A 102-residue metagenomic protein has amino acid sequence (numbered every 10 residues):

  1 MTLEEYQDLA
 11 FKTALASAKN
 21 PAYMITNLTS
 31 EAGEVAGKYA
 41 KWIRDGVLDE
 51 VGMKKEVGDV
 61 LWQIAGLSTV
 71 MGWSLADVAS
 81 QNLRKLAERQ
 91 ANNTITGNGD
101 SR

Functional and structural regions predicted by a protein language model:
M1-R102: Flexible "arm" and connector segments at domain edges
